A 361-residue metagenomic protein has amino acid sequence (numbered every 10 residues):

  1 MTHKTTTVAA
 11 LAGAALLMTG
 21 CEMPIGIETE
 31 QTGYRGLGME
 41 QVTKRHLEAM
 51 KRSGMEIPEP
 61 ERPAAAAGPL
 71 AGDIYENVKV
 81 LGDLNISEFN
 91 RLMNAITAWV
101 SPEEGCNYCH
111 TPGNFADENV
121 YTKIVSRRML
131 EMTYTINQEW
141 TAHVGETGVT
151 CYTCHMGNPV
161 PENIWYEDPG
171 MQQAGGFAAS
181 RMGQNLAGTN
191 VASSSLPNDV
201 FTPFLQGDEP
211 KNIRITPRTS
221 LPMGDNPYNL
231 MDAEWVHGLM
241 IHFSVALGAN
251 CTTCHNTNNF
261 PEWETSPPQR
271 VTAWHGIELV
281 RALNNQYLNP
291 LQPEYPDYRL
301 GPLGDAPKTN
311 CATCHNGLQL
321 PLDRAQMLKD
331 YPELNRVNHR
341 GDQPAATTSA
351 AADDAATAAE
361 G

Functional and structural regions predicted by a protein language model:
T2-Y108, G113-G361: N-terminal export/targeting leaders of redox proteins
